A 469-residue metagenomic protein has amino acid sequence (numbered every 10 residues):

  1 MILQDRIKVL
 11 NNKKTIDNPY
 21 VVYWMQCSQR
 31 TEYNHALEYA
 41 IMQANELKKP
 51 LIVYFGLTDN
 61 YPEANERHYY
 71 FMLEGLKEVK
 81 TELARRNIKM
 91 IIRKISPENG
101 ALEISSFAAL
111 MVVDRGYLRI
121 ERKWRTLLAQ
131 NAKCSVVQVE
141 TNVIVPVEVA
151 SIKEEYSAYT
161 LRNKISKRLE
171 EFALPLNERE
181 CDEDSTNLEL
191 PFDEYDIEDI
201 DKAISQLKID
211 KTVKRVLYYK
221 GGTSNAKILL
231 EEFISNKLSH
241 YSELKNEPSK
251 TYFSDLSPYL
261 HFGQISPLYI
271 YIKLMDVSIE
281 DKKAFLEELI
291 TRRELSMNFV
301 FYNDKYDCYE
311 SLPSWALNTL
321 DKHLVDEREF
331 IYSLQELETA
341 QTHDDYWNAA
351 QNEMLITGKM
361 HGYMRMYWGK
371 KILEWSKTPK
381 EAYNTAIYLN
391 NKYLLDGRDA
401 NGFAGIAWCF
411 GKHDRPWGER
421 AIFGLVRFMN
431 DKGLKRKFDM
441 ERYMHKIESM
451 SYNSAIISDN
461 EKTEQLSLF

Functional and structural regions predicted by a protein language model:
M1-L176, D281, N352, K371-S376 (+3 more regions): Trp/Phe/Arg-rich N-terminal binding region typifying the photolyase-homology
C27, I91, E247-K446, M450: Active-site-proximal binding-pocket segments
A36, G75, V79, A226-F233 (+4 more regions): Alpha-helical packing segments of well-folded alpha/beta enzyme cores
E66, Y70, L217-K220, S224 (+1 more regions): Charge-dense, low-complexity intrinsically disordered segments
R93-A109, N131-V143, D182-I197, W408-D414 (+1 more regions): Short secondary-structure transition/capping segments
G116-A132, M364, H445-S458: Repeat-unit-sized solenoid/scaffold elements
P146-L312, F438-F469: Glycine/tryptophan-enriched, flexible segments
